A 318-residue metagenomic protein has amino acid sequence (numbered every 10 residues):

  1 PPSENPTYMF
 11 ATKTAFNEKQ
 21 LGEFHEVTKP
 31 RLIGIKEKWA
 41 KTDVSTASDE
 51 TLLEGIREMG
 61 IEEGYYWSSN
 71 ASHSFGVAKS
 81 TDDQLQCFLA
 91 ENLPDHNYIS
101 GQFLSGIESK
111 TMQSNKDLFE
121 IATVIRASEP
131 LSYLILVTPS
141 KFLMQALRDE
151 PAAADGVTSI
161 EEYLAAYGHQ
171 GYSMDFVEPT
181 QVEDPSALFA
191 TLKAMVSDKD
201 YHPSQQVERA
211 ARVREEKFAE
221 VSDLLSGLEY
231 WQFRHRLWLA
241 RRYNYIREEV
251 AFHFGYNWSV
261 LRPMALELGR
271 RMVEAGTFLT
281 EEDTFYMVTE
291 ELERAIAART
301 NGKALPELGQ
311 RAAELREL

Functional and structural regions predicted by a protein language model:
P1-L318: Contiguous hydrophobic, helix-prone segments at protein termini that mediate membrane targeting/anchoring
